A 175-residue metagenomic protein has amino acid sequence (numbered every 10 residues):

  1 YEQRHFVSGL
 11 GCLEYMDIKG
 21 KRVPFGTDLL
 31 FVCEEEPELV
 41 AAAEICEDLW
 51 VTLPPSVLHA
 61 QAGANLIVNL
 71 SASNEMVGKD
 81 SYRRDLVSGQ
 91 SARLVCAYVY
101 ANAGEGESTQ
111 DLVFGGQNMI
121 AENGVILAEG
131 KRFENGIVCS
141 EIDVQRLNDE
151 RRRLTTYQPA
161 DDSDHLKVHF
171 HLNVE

Functional and structural regions predicted by a protein language model:
Y1-E175: Enzyme catalytic cores with a strong preference for nitrogen-chemistry domains
